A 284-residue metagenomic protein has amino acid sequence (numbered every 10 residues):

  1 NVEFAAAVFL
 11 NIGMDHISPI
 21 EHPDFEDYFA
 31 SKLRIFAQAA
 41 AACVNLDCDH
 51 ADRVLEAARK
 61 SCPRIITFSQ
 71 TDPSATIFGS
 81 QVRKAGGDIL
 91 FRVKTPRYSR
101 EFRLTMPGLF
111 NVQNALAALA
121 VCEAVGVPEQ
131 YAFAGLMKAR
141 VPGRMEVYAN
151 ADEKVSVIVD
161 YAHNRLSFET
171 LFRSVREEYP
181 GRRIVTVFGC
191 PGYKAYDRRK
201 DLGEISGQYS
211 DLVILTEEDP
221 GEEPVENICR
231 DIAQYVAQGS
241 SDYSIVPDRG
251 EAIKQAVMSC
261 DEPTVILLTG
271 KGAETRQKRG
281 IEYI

Functional and structural regions predicted by a protein language model:
N1-V2, V54-E56, R199, K278-G280: Short acidic, glycine/serine/threonine-rich loops at helix termini
V2-V157, A233-A237: Acidic, Mg2+-coordinating active-site environments of NTP-dependent enzymes
C62-R64, R97, A117-G143, V147-I284: ATP-dependent carboxylate-amine ligase
